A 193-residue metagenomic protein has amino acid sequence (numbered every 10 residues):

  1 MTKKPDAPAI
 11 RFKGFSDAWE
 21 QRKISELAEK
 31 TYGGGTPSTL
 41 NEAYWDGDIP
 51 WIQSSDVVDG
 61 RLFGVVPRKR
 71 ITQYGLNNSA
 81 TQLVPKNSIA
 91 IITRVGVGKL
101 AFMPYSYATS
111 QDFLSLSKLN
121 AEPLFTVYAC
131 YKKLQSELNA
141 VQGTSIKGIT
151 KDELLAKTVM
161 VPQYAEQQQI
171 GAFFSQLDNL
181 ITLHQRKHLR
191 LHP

Functional and structural regions predicted by a protein language model:
M1-E20, Q163-P193: Amphipathic alpha-helical segments with low aromatic content
M1-T2, N78-A80, P123-P162: Secondary-structure capping and domain/repeat boundary segments
K4-P8, W45, T93-R94, A108-L114 (+1 more regions): A short glycine-rich beta-alpha junction/loop motif
R11-G35: Non-catalytic DNA-recognition/assembly elements of restriction-modification systems
L27-E29, W51, R61, P85-S88 (+4 more regions): C-terminal accessory/regulatory regions appended to core domains
K30, V57-V58, G96-V97, S136: Active-site/binding-pocket entry motifs
G47, Q53-S55, G64-Y131, G143: A short beta-sheet element
